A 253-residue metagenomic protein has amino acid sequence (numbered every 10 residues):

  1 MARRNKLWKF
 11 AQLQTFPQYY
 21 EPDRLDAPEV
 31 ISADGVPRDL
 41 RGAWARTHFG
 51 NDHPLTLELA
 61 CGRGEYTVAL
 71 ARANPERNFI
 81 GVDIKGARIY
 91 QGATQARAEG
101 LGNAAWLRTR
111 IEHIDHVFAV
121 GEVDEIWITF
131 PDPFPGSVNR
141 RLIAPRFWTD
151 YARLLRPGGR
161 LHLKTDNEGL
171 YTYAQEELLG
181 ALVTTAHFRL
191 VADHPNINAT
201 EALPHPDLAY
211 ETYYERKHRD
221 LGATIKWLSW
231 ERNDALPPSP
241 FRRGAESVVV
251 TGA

Functional and structural regions predicted by a protein language model:
M1-D52, F188-A253: SAM/dcSAM-binding transferase cores
A60-G64: Class I SAM-dependent methyltransferase "Motif I" SAM/SAH-binding loop
K85: Conserved SAM/SAH-binding beta-strand->alpha-helix loop
A93-V120: S-adenosyl-L-methionine
V117-E125, F130: A short acidic, Gly/Pro-enriched loop at the edge of an enzyme's catalytic core that lines a small-molecule cofactor
I143-P157: A short glycine-rich, Lys/Arg-flanked "PGG" loop and its adjoining helix->strand segment in the class I
G158-T165: Conserved beta-strand signature within the Rossmann-like core of class I S-adenosyl-L-methionine
